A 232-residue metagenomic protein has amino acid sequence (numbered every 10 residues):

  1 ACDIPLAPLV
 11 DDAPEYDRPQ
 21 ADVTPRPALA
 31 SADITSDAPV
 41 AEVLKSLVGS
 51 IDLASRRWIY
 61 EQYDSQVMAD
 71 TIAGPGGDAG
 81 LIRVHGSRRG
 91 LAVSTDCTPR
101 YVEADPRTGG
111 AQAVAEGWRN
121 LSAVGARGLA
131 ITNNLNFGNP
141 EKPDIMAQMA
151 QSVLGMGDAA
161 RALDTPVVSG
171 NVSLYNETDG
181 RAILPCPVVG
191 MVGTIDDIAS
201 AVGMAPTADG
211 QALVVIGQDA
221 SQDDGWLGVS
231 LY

Functional and structural regions predicted by a protein language model:
A1-Y232: Glycine/proline-enriched, intrinsically flexible loops and inter-domain linkers
